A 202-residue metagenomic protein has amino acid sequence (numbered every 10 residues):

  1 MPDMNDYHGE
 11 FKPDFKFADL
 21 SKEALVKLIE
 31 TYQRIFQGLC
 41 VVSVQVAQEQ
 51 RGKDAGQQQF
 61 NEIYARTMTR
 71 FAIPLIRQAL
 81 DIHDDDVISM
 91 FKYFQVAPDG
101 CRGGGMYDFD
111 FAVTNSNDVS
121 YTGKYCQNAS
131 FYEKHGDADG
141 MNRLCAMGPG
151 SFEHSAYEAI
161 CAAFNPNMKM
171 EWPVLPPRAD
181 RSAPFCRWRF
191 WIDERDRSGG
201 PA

Functional and structural regions predicted by a protein language model:
M1-S120, Y125-F152, A156-E158, A162-F185 (+1 more regions): N-terminal accessory segment detector
